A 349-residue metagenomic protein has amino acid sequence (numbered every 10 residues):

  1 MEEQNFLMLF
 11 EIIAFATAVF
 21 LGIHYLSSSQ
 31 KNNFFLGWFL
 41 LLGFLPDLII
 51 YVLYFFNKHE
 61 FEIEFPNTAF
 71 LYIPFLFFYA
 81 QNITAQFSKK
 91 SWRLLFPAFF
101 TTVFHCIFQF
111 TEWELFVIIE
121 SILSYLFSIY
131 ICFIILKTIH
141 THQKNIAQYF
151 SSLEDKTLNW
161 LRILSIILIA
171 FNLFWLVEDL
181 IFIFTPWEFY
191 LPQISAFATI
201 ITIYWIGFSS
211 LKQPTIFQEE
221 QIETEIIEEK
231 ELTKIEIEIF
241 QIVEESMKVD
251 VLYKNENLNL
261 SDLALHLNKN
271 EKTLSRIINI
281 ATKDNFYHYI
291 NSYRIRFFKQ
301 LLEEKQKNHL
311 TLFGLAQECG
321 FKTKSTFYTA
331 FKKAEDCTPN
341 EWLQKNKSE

Functional and structural regions predicted by a protein language model:
M1-I107, I119-I122: N-terminal low-complexity or simple alpha-helical regulatory segments that function as activation/interaction modules
S28, Y54, T141, V249 (+1 more regions): Secondary-structure boundary motif
K31-F34, Y190, E256: Residue-level recognition of alpha-helical structural elements
Q109-Q241, T311-T323, K347-E349: Alpha-helical bundle regulatory/interaction domains
F208-C319, A330-K333, C337-E349: Membrane-proximal linker segments that couple transmembrane helices to downstream signaling/catalytic modules
K272, K324-S325: Key DNA-contact positions within bacterial/archaeal DNA-binding proteins
